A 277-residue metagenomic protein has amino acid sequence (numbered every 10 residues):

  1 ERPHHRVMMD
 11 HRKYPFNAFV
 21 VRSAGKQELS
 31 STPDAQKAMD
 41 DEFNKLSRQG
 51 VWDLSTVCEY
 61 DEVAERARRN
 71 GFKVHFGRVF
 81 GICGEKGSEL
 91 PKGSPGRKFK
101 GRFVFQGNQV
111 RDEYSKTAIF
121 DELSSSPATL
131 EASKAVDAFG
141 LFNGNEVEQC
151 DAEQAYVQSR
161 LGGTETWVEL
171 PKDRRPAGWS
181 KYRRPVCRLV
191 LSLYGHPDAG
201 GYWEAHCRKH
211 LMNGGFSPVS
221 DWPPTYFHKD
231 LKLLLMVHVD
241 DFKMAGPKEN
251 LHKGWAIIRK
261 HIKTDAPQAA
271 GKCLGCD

Functional and structural regions predicted by a protein language model:
E1-D277: Long, low-complexity, charge-biased intrinsically disordered regions
